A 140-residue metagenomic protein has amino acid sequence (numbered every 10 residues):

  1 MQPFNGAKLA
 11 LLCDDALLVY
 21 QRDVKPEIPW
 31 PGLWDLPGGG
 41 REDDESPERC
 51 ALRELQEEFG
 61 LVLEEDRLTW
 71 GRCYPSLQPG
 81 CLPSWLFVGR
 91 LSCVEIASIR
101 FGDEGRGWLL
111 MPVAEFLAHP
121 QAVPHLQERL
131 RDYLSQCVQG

Functional and structural regions predicted by a protein language model:
M1-D35: N-terminal strand-loop-strand
P3, C13-D15, R72-S98, L109 (+2 more regions): Active-site-adjacent beta-strand/loop module that shapes the phosphate/pyrophosphate-binding cleft
N5, G32, P83-W85, E104: Residues that flank catalytic or metal-binding motifs in active/ligand-binding sites
L33, D43, D103-G105, V113 (+1 more regions): Functional cleft and adjacent loop/helix regions within the main domain that mediate ligand binding or catalysis
L36-T69: The catalytic Nudix box helix
R41, F116-L117: A generic structural signal for short hydrophobic patches within well-formed alpha-helices
I96-G102, H119-V123: Short, charged, solvent-exposed linker or helix-capping segments at domain edges/interfaces that act as flexible hinges
